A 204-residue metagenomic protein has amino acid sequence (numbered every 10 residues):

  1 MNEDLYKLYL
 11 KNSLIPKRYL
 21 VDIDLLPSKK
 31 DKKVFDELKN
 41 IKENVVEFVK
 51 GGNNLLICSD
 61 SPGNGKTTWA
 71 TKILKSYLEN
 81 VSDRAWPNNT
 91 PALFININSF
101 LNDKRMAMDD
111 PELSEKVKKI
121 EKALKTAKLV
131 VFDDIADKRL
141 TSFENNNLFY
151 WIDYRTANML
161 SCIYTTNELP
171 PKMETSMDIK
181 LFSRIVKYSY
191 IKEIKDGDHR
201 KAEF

Functional and structural regions predicted by a protein language model:
M1-E47, K187-K192, D196-F204: A short, basic N-terminal segment
F35-K39, D60, N64, L78-T126: Short glycine-rich substrate-engagement loop in P-loop NTPases that contacts/grips substrate
F48-V49, R84-P87, K122-K125, D153-N158 (+1 more regions): Conserved catalytic network of the ASCE P-loop NTPase/AAA+ motor domain
K50-T71: Walker A/P-loop nucleotide-binding motif
K72-S76: Active-site signature of alpha/beta-hydrolase-fold catalytic machinery across serine- and Asp/Cys-nucleophile hydrolases
P91, T126-L129, N158-Y164: Loop/turn-to-beta-strand initiation segments
N102-A107, I135-F204: Replace "adjacent to P-loop NTPase cores in ATP/GTP-dependent enzymes" with "adjacent to NTP-binding cores
V131-D133: PRPP/pyrophosphate-binding module of the type I phosphoribosyltransferase fold
